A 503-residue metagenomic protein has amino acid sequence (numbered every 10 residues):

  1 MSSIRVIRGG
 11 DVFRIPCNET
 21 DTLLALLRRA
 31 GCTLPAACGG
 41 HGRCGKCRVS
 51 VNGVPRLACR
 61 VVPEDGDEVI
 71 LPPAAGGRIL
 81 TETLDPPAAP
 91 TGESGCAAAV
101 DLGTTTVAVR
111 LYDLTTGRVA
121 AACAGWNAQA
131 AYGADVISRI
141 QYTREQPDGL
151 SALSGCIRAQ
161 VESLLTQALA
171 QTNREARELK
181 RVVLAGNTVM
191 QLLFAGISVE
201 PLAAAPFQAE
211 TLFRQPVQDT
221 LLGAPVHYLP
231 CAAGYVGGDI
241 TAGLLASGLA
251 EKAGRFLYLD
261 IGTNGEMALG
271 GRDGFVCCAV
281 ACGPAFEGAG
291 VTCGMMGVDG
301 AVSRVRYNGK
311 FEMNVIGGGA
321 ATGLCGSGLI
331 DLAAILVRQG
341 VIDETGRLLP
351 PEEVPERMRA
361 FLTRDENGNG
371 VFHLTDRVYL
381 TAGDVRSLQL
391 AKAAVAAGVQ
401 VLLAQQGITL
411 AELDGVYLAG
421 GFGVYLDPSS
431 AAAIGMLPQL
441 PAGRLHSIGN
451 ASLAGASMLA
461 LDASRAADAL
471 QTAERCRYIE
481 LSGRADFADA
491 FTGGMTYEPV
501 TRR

Functional and structural regions predicted by a protein language model:
I4, G53-L102, V107: Fe-S ferredoxin-like electron-transfer domains and their immediately adjacent linker/connector regions across
I4-R5, A74, R78-T83, G223-A242 (+2 more regions): Acidic, glycine/GT-rich loop-and beta-edge segments that sit at the periphery of enzyme/chaperone cores
T33-E64: Local cysteine-cluster metal-coordination motifs and their immediate loop/turn environment, predominantly Fe-S cluster
V109, G117-D135, P201-P216, A242 (+2 more regions): Glycine-rich phosphate-binding loop of actin/hexokinase-like ATP-binding domains
Q160-Q171, I240-G243, Q389-A411: Phosphate/ATP-binding catalytic cores across multiple sugar-kinase/actin-like superfamilies, primarily ASKHA
R174-Q208, A433-P438: Short beta-strand-loop/turn "lid" adjacent to the catalytic site in phosphate-handling enzymes
G271-D273, A404, I408-A473: Catalytic phosphate/nucleotide-handling subdomain of diverse soluble enzymes
V337-Q406: A contiguous, well-structured pocket-lining segment that forms one wall/lid of small-molecule binding clefts in soluble
